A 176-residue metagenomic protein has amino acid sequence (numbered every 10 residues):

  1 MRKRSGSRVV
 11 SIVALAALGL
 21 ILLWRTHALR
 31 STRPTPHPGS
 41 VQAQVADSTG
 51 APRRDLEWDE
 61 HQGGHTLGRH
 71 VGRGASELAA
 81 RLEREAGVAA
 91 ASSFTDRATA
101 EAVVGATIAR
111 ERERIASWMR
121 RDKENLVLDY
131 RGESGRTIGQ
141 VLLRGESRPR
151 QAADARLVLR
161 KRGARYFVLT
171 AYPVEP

Functional and structural regions predicted by a protein language model:
M1-A14: N-terminal Sec-pathway targeting helices
S11-W24: Hydrophobic membrane-insertion alpha-helices, especially the h-region of bacterial N-terminal signal peptides
I12, V41-Q44, L169: N-terminal cationic amphipathic segment used for targeting or macromolecule association
A14, S31, A75-S76: A periodicity- and composition-biased signal for non-globular, repetitive helical segments
L23-P34: Hydrophobic single-pass membrane-insertion segments
R33-H65: N-terminal low-complexity, Pro/Thr/Ser-rich intrinsically disordered segments that act as propeptides or flexible
G64, G68-P176: Functional cores of ribonucleases/endoribonucleases
